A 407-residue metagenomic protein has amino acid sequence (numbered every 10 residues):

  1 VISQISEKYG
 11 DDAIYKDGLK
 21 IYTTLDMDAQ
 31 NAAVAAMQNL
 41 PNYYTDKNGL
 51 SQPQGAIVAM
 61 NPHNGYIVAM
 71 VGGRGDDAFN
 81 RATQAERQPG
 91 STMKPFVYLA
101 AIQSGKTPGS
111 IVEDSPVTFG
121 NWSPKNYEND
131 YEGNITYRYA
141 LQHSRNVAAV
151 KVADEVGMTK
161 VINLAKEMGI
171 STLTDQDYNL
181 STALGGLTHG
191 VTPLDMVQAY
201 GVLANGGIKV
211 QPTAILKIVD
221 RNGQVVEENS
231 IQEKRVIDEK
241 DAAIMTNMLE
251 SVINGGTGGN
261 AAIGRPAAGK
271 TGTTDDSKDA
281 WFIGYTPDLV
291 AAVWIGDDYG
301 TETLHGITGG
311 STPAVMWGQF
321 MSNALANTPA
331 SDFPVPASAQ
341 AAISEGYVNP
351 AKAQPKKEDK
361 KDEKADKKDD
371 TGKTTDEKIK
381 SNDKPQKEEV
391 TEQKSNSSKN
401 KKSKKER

Functional and structural regions predicted by a protein language model:
V1-G18, S171, D370: Membrane-proximal periplasmic segments of bacterial cell-envelope enzymes, especially penicillin-binding proteins
G10-Y15, G75-F79, G120-N121, L141-S144 (+3 more regions): Short acidic (Asp/Glu) and glycine-rich catalytic loops that position anionic groups and cofactors
D12-R87, S91-P95, S110, T159-M168 (+5 more regions): Periplasmic/cell-envelope proteins involved in peptidoglycan metabolism and beta-lactam response
T23-K47, I57-A59, M70, D76-A85 (+2 more regions): A penicillin-recognizing enzyme superfamily signal
L25, A56, V112-V117, E128-T172 (+1 more regions): Active-site-adjacent helix/loop patches that line small-molecule binding or acyl-intermediate pockets
A33, N64-G65, E86-D114, A140 (+3 more regions): Active-site SXXK
K106-V161, K209, R221-S251: Conserved catalytic neighborhood of penicillin-recognizing serine enzymes
A339-K402, R407: Low-complexity, Gly/Ser/Thr/Pro-rich intrinsically disordered linker/tail segments
